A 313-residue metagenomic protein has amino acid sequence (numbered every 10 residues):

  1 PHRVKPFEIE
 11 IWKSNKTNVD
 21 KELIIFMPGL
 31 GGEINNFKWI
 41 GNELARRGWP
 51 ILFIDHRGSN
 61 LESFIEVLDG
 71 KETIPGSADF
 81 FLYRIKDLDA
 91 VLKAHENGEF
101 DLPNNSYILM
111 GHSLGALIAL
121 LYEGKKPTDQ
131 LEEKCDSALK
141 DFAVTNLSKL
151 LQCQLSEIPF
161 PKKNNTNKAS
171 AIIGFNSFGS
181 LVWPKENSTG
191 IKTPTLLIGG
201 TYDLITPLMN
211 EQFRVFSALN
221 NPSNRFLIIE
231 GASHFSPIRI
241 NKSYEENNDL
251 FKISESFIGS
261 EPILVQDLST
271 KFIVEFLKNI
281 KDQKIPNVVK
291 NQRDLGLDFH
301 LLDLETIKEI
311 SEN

Functional and structural regions predicted by a protein language model:
P1-V19: N-terminal cap/lid segment of alpha/beta-hydrolase-fold proteins
F7, P222, A232-H234, I240-N313: Alpha/beta-hydrolase-fold serine-hydrolase catalytic core, especially in secreted/extracellular enzymes
N18-K21, F26-F64, L181, L204-M209: Short substrate-entry loop that stabilizes the transition state in hydrolases
G29, G111-A119: Gly/Ala-rich beta-loop-alpha elbow adjacent to hydrolase catalytic centers
E72-D101, L117, L121, Q130-L151 (+1 more regions): Alpha/beta-hydrolase active-site loop
D101-S113: Alpha/beta-hydrolase fold nucleophile elbow
N187, P207-S217: Short alpha-helix in the alpha/beta-hydrolase fold that links the catalytic acid
I191, L197-G199: Short beta-strand/loop motif that positions the catalytic acidic residue of the alpha/beta-hydrolase fold
